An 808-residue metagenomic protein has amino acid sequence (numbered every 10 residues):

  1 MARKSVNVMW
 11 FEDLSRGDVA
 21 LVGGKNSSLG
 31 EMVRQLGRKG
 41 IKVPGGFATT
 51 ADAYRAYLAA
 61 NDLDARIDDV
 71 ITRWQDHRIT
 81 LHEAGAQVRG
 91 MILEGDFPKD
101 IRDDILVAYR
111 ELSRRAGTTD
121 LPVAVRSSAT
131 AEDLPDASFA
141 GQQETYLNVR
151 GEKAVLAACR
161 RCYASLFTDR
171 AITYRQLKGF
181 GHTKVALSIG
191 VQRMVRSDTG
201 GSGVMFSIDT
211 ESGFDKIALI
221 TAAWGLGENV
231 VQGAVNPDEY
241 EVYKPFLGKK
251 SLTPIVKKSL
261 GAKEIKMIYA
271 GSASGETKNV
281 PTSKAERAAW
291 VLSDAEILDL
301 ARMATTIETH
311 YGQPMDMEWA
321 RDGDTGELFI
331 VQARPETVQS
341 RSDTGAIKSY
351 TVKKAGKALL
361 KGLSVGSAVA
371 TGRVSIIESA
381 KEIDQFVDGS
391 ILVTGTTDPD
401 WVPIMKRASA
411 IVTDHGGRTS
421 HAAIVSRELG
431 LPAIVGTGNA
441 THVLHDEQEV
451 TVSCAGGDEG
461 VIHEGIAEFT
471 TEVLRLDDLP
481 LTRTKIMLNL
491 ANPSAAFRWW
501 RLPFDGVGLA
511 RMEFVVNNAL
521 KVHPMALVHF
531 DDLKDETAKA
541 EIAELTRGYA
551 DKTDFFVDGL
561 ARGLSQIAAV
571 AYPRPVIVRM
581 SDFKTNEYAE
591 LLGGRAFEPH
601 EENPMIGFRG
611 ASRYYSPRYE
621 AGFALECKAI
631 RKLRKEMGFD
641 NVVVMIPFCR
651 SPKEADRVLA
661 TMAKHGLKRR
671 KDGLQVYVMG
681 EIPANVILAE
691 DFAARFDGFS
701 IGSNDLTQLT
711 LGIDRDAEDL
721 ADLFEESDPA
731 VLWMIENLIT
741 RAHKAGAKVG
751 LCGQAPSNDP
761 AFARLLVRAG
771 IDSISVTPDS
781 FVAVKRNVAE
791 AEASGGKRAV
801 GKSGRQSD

Functional and structural regions predicted by a protein language model:
M1-G190, T199, K284-A295, R302-M303 (+15 more regions): N-terminal beta-alpha lobe that positions the nucleotide/phosphoryl donor in ATP/NTP-coupled carboxylate activation
M32-L36, D209-S212, K406-R407, A423-L431 (+4 more regions): Alpha-helix C-terminal capping segments
F47-K99, T183-A186, P254-E264, I268-A273 (+3 more regions): A structural-propensity feature for long, helix-poor, extended segments
D120-A124, A129-F139, Q143-L147, A154 (+5 more regions): Conserved alpha/beta-domain cores
A137, Y146-N148, A158-C159, G201-T210 (+6 more regions): Beta-strand scaffold of nucleotide-dependent catalytic cores
G141, G312-T337: Conserved metal-phosphate-binding beta-hairpin within the catalytic cores of diverse ATP-dependent phosphoryl-transfer
I217-D316, R321-D322, L360-T371, D388 (+5 more regions): Conserved catalytic alpha/beta cores of large enzymes that bind or transform nucleotide phosphates and polynucleotides
P335-G345, L360-S364, A368-I391, G395-A510 (+1 more regions): Acidic, glycine-rich flexible loop/linker segments
